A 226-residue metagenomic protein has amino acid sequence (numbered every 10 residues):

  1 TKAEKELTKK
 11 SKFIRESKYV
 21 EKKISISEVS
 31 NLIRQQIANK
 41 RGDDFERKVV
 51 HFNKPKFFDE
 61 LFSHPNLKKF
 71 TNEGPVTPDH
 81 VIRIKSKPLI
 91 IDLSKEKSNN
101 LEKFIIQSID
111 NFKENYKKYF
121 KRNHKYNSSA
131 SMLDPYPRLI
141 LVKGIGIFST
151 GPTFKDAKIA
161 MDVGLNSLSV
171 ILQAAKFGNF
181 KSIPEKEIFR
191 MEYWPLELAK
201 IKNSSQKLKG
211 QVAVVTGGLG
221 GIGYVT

Functional and structural regions predicted by a protein language model:
K2-K207: Domain-length cofactor-binding catalytic modules of enzymes
K209-V212: Phosphate-coordination loops involved in phosphoryl transfer and adenosine-cofactor binding
L219-G220: Conserved glycine-rich cofactor-binding loop
G223-Y224: N-terminal Rossmann-fold NAD(P) dinucleotide-binding loop
